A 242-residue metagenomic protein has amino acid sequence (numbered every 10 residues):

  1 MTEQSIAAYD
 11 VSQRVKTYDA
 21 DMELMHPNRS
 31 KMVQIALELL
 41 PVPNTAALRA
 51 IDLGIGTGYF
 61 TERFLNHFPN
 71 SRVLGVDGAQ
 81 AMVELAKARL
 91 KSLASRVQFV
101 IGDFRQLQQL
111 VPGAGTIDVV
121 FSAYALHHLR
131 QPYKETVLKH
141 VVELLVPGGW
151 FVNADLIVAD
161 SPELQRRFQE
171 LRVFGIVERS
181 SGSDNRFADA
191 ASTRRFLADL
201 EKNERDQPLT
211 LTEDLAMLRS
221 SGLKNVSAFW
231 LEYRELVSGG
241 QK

Functional and structural regions predicted by a protein language model:
M1-N44, Y59-R63: Conserved class I S-adenosyl-L-methionine
I51, Y59-L107: Class I SAM-dependent methyltransferase SAM/SAH-binding core
G54: Conserved S-adenosyl-L-methionine
Q106-A114: Short conserved loop adjoining the S-adenosyl-L-methionine
F121: A conserved beta-strand element that flanks and buttresses the S-adenosyl-L-methionine
E135-P147: A short glycine-rich, Lys/Arg-flanked "PGG" loop and its adjoining helix->strand segment in the class I
A154-S221: C-terminal alpha-helical "lid/dimerization" subdomain adjacent to the S-adenosyl-L-methionine
K224-K242: Core SAM-dependent methyltransferase catalytic element
